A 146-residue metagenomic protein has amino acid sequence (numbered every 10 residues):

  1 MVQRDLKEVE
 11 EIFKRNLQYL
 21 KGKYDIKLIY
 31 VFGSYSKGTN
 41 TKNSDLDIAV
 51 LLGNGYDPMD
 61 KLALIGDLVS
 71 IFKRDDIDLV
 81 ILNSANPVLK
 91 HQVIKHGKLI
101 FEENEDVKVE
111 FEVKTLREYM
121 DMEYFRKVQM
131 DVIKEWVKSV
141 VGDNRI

Functional and structural regions predicted by a protein language model:
M1-L28, S36-G38, G53-I146: Catalytic core of pol beta-like nucleotidyltransferases
F32-S44: Short edge beta-strands and adjacent turn/loop segments
S44-L46, I77: Change "...and in nucleic-acid phosphodiester-cleaving endonucleases..." to "...and in nucleic-acid processing enzymes
D47-L51: Short beta-strand->loop micro-motif that forms the acidic, two-metal-ion catalytic signature in nucleotide-processing
